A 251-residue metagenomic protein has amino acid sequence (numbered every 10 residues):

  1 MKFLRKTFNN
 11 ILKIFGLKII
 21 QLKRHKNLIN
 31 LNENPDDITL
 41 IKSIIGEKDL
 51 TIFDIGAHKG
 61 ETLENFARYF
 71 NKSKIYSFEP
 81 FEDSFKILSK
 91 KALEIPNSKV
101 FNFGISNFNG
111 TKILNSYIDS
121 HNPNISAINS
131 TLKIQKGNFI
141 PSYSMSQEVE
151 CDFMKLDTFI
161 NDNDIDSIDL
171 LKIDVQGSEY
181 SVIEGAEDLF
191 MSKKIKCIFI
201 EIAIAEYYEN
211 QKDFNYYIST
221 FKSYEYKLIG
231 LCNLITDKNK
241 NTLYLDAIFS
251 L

Functional and structural regions predicted by a protein language model:
M1-L251: Phosphate/nucleotide-binding beta-alpha loop and adjacent structural elements of enzyme active sites
